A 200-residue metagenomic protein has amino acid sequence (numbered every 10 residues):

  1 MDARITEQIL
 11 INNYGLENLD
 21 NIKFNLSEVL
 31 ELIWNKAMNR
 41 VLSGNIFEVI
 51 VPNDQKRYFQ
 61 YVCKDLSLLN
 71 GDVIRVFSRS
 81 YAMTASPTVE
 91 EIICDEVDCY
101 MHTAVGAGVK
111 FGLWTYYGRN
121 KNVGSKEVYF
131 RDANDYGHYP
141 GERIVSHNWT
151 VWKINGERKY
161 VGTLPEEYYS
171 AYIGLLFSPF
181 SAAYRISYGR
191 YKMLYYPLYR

Functional and structural regions predicted by a protein language model:
D2-R79: Short N-terminal edge-element motif at the start of the domain
T6, S86-V89, S178: A diffuse structural propensity rather than consistent per-protein peaks
V62-S67, D72-C99, V105-V109, T115: Compact, well-ordered interaction domains used in eukaryotic information-processing assemblies
I93-R200: Beta-strand-rich cores of mature extracytoplasmic or soluble domains
